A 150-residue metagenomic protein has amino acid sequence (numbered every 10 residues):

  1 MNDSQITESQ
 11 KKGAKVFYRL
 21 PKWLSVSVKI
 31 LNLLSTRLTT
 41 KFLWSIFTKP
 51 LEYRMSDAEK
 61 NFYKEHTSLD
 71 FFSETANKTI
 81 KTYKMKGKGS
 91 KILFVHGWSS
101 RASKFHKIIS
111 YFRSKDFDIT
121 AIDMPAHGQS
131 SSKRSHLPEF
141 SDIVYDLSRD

Functional and structural regions predicted by a protein language model:
N2-S9, A14-K15: Eukaryotic low-complexity, non-globular regulatory regions
V16-F72: An N-terminal hydrophobic leader/cap segment in hydrolases
Y18, S131-S132: Non-catalytic, mobile gating and regulatory segments of ester bond hydrolases
E74-N77: Glycine-centered tight beta-turn/hairpin loop motif at sheet-sheet or coil-to-beta transitions
I80-S90: Short beta-strand-to-loop junctions in surface cap/lid or active-site-entrance loops
G89-G97: Short beta-strand element of the alpha/beta-hydrolase
A102, I109-S131: Conserved alpha/beta-hydrolase
R134-D150: Alpha/beta-hydrolase active-site loop
